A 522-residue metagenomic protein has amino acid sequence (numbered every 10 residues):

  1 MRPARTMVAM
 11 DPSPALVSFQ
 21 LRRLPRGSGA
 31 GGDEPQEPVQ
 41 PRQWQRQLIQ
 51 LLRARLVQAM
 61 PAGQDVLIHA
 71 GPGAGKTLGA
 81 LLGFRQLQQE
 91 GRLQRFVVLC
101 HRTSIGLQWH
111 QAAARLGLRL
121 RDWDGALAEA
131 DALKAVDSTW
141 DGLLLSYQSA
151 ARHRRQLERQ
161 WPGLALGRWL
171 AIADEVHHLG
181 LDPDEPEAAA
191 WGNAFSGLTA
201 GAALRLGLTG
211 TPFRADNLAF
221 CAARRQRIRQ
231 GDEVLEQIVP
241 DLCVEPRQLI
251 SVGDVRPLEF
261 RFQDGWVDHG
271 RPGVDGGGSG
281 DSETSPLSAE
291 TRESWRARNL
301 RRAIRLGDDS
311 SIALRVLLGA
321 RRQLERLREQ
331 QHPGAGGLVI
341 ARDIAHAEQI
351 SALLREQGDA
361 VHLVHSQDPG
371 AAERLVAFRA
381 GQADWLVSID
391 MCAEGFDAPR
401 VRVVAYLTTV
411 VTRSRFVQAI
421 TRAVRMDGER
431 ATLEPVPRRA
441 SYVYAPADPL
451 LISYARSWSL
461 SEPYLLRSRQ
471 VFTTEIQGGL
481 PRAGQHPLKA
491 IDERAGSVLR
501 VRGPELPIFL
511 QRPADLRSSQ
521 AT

Functional and structural regions predicted by a protein language model:
Q36-Q40, N217-H332: Interdomain helical connector at the RecA1-RecA2 junction of SF1/SF2 helicase-like NTPases
M60-G83: Walker A/P-loop
H69-G73, H177-L179, G197-A219: Conserved helicase ATPase motor motifs in RecA-like P-loop NTPase domains
T77-G79, R92-R115, R342-A345: Conserved Walker A/P-loop ATP-binding site and its immediately adjacent core in helicase/helicase-like ATPase domains
L116-R155: Inter-Walker segment of RecA-like/P-loop motor cores
S149, P162-L206: SF2 helicase catalytic motif II
L306-D308, I312, A445-T522: Long, largely alpha-helical accessory region at the distal end of helicase-like NTP-driven motors
H362-R469: Conserved RecA-like P-loop NTPase helicase motor core
